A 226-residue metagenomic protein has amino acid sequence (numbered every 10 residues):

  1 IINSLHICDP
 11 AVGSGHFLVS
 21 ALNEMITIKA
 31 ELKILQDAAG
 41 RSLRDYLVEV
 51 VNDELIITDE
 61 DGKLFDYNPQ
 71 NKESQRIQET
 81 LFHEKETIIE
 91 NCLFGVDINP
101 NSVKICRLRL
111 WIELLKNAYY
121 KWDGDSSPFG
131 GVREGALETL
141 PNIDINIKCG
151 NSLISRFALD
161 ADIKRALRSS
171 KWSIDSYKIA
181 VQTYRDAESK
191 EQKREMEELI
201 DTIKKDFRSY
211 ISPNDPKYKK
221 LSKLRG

Functional and structural regions predicted by a protein language model:
I1-G226: SAM-dependent methyltransferase catalytic region
